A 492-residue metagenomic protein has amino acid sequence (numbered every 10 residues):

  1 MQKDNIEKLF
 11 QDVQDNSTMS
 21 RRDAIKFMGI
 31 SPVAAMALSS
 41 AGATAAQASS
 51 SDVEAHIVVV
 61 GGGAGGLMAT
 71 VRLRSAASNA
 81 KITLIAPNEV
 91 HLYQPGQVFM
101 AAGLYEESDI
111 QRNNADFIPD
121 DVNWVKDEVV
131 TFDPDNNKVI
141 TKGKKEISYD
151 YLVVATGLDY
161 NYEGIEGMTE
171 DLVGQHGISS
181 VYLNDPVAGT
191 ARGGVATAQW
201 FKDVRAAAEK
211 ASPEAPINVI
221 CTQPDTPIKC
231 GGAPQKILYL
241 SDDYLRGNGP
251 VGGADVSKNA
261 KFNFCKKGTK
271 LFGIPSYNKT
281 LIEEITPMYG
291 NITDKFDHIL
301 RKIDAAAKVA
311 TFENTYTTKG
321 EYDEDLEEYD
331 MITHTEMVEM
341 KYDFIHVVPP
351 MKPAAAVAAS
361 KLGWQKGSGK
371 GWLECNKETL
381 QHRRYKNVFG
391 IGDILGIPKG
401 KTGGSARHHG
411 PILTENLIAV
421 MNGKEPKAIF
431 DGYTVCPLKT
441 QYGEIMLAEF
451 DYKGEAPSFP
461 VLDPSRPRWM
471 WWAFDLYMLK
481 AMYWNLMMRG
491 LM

Functional and structural regions predicted by a protein language model:
M1-S20: N-terminal secretory signal peptides
Q2-E7, K26, A48-N123, D225-S276: Beta1-alpha1 glycine-rich phosphate/pyrophosphate-binding loop at the start of Rossmann-like nucleotide-binding domains
D15-S31, L38-E54, V125-K236, L240-G249 (+1 more regions): FAD-binding core/adjacent interface of flavoenzyme oxidoreductases
V53, L447-M492: C-terminal auxiliary extensions adjacent to catalytic cores
V122-T131, R246-K370: A Rossmann-like FAD-binding core segment of flavoenzymes
E170-A215, V338, Y342-A406: FAD-site-proximal beta/loop scaffold in flavoenzymes
I394-A428: A conserved FAD-binding loop/helix module that cradles the flavin
I418-P457: Active-site-proximal substrate-binding core of FAD-dependent oxidoreductases
